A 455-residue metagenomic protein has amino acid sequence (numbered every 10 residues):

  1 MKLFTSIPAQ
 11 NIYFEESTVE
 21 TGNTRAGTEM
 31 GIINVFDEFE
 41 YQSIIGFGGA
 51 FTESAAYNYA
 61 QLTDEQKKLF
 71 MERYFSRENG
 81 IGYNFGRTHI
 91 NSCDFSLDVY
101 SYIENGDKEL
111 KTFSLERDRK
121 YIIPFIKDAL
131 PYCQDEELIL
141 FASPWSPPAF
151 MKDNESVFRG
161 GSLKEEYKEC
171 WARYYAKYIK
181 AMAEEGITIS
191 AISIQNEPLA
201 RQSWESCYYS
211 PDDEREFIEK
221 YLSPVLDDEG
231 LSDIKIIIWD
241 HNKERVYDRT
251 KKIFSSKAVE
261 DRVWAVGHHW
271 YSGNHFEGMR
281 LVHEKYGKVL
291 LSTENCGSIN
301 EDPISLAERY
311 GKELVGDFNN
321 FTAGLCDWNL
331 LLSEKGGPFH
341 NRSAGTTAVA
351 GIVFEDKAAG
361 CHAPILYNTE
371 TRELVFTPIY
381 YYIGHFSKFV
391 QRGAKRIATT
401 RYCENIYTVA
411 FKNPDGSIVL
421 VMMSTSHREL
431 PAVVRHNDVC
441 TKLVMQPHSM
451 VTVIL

Functional and structural regions predicted by a protein language model:
F14-I189, S210, K220: N-terminal catalytic cores of secreted or lumenal carbohydrate-active enzymes
A26-F39, P124-F125, K177, K220-Y221 (+4 more regions): Alpha-helical scaffolding within the catalytic cores of extracellular/periplasmic polymer-degrading hydrolases
G49, G82, L140, I192 (+5 more regions): Conserved, mostly hydrophobic/aromatic
N79-G86, Q134-I139, E185-A191, L231-K235 (+5 more regions): Loop/turn elements at helix/coil->beta-strand transitions in domains of secreted/extracellular proteins
C170-A191, P198-E301: Active-site neighborhood of glycoside hydrolase catalytic domains
S292-Y382, A398-R401: Aromatic/acidic polysaccharide-binding cleft in carbohydrate-active enzymes
H385-K388, T399-N437, H448: Carbohydrate-binding surface patches
M445-L455: C-terminal beta-strand-rich structural cap/linker in extracellular carbohydrate-active enzymes
